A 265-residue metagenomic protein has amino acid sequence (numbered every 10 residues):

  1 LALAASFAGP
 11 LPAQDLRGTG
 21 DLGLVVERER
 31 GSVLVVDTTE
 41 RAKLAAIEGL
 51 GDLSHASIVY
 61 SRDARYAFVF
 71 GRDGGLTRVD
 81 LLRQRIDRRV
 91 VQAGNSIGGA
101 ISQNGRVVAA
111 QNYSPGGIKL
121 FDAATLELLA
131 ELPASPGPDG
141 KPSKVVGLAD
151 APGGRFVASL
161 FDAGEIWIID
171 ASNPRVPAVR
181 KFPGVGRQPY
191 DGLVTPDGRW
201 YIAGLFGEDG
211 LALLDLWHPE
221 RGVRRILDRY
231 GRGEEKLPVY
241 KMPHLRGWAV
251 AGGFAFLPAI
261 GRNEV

Functional and structural regions predicted by a protein language model:
L1-V265: Predominantly soluble domains enriched in secretory-pathway, periplasmic, or organellar proteins
